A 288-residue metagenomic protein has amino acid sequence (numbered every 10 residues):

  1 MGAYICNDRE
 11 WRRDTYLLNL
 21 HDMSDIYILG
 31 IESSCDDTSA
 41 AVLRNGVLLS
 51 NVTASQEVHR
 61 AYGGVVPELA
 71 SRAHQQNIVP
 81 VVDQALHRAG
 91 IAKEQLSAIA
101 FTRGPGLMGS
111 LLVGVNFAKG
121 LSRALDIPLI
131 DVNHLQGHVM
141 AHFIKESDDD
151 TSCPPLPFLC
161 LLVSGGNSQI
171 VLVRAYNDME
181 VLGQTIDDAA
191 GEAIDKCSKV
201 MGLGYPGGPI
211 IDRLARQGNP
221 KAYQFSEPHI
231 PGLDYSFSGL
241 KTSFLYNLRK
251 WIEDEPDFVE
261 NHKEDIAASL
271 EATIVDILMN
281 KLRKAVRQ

Functional and structural regions predicted by a protein language model:
S24, V132-F158: Conserved phosphate-binding catalytic cores of ATP/NTP-utilizing and phosphoryl-transfer enzymes
D25-P105, H134: N-terminal beta-alpha supersecondary unit
T38-L43, C160, S168-L172: Short beta-strand scaffold segments in enzyme catalytic cores
A92-Q95, F117-H134, V139-F143: Nucleotide and nucleotide-moiety/phosphate-recognizing core
F101-L125, I144-K145: Short Gly/Thr/Asp-enriched flexible loops that form oxyanion-binding sites at enzyme active sites
R174-N219, K241-T242, Y246-K250: Glycine-rich phosphate-binding loop plus the immediately following alpha-helix
R213-Q288: A contiguous, well-structured pocket-lining segment that forms one wall/lid of small-molecule binding clefts in soluble
